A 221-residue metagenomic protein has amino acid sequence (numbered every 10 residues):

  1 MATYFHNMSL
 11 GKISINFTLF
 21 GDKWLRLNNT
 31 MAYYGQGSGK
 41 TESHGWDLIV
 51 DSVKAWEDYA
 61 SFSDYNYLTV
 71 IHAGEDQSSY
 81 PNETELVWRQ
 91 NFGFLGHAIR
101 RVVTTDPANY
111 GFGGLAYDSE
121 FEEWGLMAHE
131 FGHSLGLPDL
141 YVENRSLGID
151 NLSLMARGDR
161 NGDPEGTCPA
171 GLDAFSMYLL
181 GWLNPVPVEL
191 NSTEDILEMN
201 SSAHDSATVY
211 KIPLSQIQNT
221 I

Functional and structural regions predicted by a protein language model:
M1-V103: Active-site-proximal segments of metallohydrolase catalytic domains
Y67-I221: Extracellular hydrolytic enzyme modules, especially secreted metalloproteases of the metzincin/thermolysin-like class
